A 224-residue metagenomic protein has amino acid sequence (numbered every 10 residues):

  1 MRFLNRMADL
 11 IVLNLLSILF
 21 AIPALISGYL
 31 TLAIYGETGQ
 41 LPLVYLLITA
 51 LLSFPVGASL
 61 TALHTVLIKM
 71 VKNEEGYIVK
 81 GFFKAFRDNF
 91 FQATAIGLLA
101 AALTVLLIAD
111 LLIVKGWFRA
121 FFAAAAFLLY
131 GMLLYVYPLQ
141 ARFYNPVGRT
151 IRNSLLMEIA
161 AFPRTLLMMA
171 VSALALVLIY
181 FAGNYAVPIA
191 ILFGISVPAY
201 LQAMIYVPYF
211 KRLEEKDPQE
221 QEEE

Functional and structural regions predicted by a protein language model:
M1-I108, K115-F118, F122, M132-L134 (+2 more regions): Helix-coil boundary and N-terminal low-complexity module in membrane systems
A125-A126: Amphipathic helix-loop-helix modules that constitute alpha-helical solenoid scaffolds
